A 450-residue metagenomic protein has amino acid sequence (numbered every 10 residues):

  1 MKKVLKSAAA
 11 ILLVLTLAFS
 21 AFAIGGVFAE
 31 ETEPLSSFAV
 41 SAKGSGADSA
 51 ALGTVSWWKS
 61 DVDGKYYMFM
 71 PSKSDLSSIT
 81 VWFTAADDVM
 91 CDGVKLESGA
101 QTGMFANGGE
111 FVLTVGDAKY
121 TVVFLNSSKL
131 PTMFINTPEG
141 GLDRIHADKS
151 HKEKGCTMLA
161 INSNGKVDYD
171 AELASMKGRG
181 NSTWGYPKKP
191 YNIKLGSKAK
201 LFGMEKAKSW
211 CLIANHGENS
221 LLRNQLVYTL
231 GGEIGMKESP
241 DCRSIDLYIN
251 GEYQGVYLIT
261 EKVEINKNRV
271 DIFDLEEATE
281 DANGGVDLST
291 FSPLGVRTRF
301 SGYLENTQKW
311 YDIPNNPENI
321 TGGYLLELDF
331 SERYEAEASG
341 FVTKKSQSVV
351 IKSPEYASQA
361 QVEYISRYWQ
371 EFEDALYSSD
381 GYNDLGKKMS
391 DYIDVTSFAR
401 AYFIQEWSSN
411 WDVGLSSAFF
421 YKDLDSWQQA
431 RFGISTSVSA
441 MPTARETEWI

Functional and structural regions predicted by a protein language model:
M1-V4: N-terminal secretory signal peptides that target proteins for export/translocation
K6-A21: Sec-dependent N-terminal signal peptides
A18-T32: Sec-dependent signal peptide cleavage junction
E30-I450: Phosphate/dinucleotide-binding and metal-coordinating scaffold of catalytic cores in nucleotide-dependent enzymes
